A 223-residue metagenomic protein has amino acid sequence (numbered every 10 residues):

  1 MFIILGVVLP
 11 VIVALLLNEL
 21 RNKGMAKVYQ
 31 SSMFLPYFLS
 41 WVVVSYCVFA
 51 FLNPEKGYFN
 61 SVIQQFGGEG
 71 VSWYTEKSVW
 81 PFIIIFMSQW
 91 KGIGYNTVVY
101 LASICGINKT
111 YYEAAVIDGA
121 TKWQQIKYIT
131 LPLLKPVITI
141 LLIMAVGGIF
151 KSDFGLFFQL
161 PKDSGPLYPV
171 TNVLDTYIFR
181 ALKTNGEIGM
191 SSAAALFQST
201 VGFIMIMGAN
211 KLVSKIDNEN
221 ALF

Functional and structural regions predicted by a protein language model:
M1-F223: A structural signal for multi-pass alpha-helical bundles of membrane permease subunits that mediate small-molecule
